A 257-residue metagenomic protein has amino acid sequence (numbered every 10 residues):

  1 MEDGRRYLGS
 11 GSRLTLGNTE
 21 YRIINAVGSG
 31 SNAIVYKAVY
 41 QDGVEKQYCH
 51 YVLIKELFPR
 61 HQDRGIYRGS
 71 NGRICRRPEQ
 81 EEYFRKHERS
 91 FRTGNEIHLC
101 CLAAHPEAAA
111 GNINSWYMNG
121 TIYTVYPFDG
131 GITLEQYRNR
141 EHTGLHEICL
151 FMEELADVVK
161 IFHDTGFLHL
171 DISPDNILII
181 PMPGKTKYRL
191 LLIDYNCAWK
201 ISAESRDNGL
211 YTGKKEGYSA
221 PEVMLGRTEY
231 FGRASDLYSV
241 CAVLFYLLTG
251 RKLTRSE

Functional and structural regions predicted by a protein language model:
Y40-R92: ATP-binding glycine-rich loop module of kinase domains
G111-I122: Short beta-strand micro-motifs within the conserved protein kinase catalytic domain, predominantly in the N-lobe
T133-T143: AlphaC helix of the protein kinase catalytic domain
F151-M152: Activation segment signature within eukaryotic-like protein kinase domains
F162-P181: Catalytic-loop of the protein kinase fold
N208-V223: Conserved activation segment of eukaryotic-like protein kinases, specifically the C-terminal portion of the activation
E222-A234: Conserved end of the kinase activation segment
